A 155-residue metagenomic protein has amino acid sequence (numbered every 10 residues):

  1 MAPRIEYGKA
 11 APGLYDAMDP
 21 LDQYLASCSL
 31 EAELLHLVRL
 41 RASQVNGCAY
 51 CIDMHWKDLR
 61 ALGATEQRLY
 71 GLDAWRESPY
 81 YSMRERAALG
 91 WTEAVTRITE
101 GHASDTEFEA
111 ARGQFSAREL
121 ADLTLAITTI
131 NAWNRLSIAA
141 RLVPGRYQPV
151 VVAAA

Functional and structural regions predicted by a protein language model:
M1-A155: Hydrophobic alpha-helical segments
